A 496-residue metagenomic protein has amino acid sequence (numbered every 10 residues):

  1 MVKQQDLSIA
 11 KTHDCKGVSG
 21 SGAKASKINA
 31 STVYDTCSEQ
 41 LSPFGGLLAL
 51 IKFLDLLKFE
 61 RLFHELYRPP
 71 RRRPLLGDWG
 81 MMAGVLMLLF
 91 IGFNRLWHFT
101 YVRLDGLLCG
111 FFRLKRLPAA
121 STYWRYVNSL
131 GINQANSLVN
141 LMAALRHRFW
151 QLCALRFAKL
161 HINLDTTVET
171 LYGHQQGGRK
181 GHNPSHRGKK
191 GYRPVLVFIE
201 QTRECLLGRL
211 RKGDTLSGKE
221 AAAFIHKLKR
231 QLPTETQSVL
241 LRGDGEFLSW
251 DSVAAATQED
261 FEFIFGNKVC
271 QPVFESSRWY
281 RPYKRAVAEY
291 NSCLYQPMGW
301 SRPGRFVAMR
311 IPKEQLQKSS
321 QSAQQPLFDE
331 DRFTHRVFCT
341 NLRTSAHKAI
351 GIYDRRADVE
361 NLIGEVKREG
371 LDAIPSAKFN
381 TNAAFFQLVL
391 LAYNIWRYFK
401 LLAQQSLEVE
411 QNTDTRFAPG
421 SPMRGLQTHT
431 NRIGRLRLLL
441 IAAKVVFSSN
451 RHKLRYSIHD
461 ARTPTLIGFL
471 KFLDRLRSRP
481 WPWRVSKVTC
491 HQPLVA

Functional and structural regions predicted by a protein language model:
V2-Q4, S19-V33, E262-K367, I374 (+1 more regions): An anionic, glycine-rich sequence signature occurring as long contiguous blocks
E39-G84, K219: Basic, short loop/linker segments at the boundary and entry of helix-turn-helix/winged-helix-like folds
F53, F99, K348-F399: Short amphipathic alpha-helical "interface-anchor" segments enriched in bulky aromatics
L96-F111: DNA-recognition alpha helix
R116, W124-L196: Active-site-proximal, Lys/Arg-enriched surface segment that forms a nucleic-acid-binding/basic interface patch
P184-T234: Electropositive, glycine- and tryptophan-enriched low-complexity nucleic-acid-binding patches
W396-A496: A short, flexible helix-boundary coil/loop motif
